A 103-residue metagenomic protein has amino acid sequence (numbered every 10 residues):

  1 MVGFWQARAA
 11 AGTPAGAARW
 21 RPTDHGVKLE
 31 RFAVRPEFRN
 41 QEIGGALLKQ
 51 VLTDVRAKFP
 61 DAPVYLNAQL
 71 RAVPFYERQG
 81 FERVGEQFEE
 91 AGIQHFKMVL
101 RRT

Functional and structural regions predicted by a protein language model:
M1-A7, L66: Hydrophobic beta-strand residues of extracellular immunoglobulin-like
Q6, G12-R21, K28-A33: Conserved beta-strand in the GNAT
P22-E30, R39, K58-P60, G92-Q94: A conserved beta-turn-beta hairpin within the catalytic core of GNAT-like acetyltransferases that forms part
K28, A33, Y65-N67, K97: Conserved beta-strand segments that form the floor/walls of ligand-binding pockets within enzyme and binding domains
V34, N40-D54: Conserved acetyl-CoA-binding loop-helix of GNAT-fold acetyltransferases
V55-Q69: Conserved GNAT acetyl-CoA-binding A-motif
N67-R71, E86-T103: C-terminal "cap" of GNAT-fold acetyltransferases
E77-E86: Conserved acetyl-CoA-binding loop of GNAT-fold acetyltransferases
